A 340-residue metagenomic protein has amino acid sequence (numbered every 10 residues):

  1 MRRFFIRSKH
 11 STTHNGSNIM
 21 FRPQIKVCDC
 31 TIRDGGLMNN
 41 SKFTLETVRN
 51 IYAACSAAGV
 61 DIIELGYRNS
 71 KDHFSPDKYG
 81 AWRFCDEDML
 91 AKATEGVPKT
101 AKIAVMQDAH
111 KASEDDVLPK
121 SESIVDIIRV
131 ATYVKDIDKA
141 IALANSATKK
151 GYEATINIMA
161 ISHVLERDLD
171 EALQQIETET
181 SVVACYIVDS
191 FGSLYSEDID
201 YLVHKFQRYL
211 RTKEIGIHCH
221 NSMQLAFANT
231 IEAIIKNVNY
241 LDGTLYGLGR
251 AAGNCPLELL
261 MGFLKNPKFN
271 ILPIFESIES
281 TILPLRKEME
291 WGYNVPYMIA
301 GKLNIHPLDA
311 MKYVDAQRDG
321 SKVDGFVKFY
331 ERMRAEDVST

Functional and structural regions predicted by a protein language model:
M1-I19: N-terminal amphipathic/basic-hydrophobic helices that include classical n-h-c signal peptides and signal-anchor
N15-T340: Catalytic cores and adjacent flexible loops of soluble metabolic enzymes that perform enolate/carbanion chemistry on
